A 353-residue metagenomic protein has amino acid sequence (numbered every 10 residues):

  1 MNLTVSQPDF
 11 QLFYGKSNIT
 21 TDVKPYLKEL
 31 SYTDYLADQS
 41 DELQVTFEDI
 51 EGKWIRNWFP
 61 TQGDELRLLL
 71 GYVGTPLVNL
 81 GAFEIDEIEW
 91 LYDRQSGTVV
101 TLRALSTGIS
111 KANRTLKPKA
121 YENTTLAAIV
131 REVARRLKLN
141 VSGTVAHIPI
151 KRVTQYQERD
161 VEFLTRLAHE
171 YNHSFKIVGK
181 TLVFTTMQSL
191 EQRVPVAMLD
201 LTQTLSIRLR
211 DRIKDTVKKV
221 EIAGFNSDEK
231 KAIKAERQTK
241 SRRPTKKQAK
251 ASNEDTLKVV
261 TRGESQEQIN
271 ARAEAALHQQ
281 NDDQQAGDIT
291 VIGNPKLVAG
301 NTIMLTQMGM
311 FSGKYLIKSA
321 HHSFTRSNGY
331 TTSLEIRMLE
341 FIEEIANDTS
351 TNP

Functional and structural regions predicted by a protein language model:
M1-L105, I109: Assembly/oligomerization scaffold segments
L30-F59, T204-P353: An acidic/polar, Gly/Ser/Thr-rich interaction patch typically located in mid-to-C-terminal regions of proteins
L43-T46, A104, K117-S142, Q155-V178 (+2 more regions): Amphipathic, non-transmembrane alpha-helical segments in extracytoplasmic/periplasmic proteins
G52-W54, G71-G74, W90-Q95, L102 (+7 more regions): Sec-dependent N-terminal signal peptides of Gram-negative outer-membrane/periplasmic proteins
L70, T186, Q307-G309: Conserved "cap/hinge" positions at secondary-structure junctions
A82-L91, K119, M187-E191, L316-S327: Short, compositionally biased
V99-K111, V145-R208, R212-K214: Short beta-strand-centered interaction patches in the first periplasmic/extracellular domains of large envelope
R131-V145, D160, V259-T261, I342-P353: Intrinsically disordered, low-complexity terminal/linker regions enriched in Pro/Ser/Gly and acidic residues
